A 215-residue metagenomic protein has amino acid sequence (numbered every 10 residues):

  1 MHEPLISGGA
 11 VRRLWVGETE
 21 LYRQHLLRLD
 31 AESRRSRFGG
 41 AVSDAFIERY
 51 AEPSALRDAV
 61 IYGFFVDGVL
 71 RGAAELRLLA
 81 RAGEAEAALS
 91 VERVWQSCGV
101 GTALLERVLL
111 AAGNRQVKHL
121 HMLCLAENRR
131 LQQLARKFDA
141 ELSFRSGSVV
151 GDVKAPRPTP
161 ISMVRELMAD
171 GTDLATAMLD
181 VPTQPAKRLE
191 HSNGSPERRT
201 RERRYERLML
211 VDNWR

Functional and structural regions predicted by a protein language model:
M1-S7, L123-R215: Terminal substrate-recognition subdomain of acyl/acetyltransferases
G9-Q24: A short beta-loop-alpha structural element at the N-terminal edge of CoA-dependent acyl/N-acetyltransferase catalytic
G17-L21, A82, A126-R130: Short alpha-helical
R28, S36-E84, E92: Acetyl-CoA-dependent GNAT
L78-A87, Q96, R145-G147: A conserved beta-turn-beta hairpin within the catalytic core of GNAT-like acetyltransferases that forms part
A88-S97, L125: A short, internal acetyl-CoA/4′-phosphopantetheine-binding micro-motif in the GNAT/acyltransferase core
S97-A112, H119-H121, Q133, K137: Conserved acetyl-CoA-binding loop-helix of GNAT-fold acetyltransferases
